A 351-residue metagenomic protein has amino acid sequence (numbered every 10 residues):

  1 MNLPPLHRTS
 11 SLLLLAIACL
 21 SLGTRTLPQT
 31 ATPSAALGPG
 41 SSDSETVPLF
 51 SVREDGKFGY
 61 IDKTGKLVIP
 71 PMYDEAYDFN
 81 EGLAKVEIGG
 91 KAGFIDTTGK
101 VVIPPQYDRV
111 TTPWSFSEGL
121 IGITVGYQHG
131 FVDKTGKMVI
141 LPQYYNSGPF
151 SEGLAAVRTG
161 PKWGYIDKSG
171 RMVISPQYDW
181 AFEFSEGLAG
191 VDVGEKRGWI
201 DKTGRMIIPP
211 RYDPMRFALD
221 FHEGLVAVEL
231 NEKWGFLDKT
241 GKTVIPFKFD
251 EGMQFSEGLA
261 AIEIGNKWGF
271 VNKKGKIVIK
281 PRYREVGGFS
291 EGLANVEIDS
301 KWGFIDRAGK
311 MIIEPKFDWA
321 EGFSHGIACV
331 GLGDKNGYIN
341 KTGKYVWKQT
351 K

Functional and structural regions predicted by a protein language model:
N2-L13: Bacterial N-terminal signal peptides that target proteins for export
L3-P4, S21, D167, D201: General helical secondary-structure elements
S11-S21: Bacterial N-terminal signal peptides
Q29-K351: Residue-level detector of conserved, function-critical positions
